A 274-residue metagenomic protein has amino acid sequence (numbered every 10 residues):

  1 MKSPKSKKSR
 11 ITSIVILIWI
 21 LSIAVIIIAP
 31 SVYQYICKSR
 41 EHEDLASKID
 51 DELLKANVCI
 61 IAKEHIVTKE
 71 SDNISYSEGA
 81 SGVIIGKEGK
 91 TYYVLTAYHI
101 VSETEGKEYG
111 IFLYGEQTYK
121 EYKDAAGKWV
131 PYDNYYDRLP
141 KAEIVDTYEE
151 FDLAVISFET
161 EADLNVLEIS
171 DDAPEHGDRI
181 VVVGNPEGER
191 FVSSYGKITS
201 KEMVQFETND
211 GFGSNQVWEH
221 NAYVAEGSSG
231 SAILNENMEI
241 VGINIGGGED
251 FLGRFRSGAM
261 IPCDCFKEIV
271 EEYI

Functional and structural regions predicted by a protein language model:
M1-E70, Y76-S77, I274: N-terminal targeting leaders that route proteins to membranes or the secretory/organellar pathways
Q34-K38, L45, G110, G115-W129 (+1 more regions): C-terminal cap/linker of serine protease catalytic domains
E43-A46, E64-A97, P140, G230 (+1 more regions): A conserved glycine-rich beta-strand in the N-terminal activation segment of trypsin-fold
K48, V83-I85, T104, E143-T147 (+1 more regions): Active-site substrate-binding loop(s) of clan PA
L53-N57, S75-A80, G89-T91, L95 (+9 more regions): Extracytoplasmic
A56, A62-T68, E159-N165, V192-Y273: Active-site region of chymotrypsin-like
G86-E149, G246, R256: Catalytic-histidine neighborhood of serine endopeptidases, predominantly the chymotrypsin-like S1/PA family
